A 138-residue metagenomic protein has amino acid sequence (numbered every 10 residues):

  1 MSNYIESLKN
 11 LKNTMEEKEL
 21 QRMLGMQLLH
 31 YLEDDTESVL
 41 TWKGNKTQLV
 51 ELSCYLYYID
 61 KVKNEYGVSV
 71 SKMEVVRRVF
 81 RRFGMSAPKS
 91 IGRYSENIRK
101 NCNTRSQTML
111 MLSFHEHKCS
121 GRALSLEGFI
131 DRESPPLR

Functional and structural regions predicted by a protein language model:
M1-G67, P88, N103, H117-R138: Acidic, serine/proline-rich, intrinsically disordered low-complexity segments
S71-F83: DNA-recognition alpha helix
R78, N97, S113, H117: Residues that form generic nucleotide/phosphate-binding pockets
M85-M111: Major-groove recognition helix of helix-turn-helix-like DNA-binding domains
